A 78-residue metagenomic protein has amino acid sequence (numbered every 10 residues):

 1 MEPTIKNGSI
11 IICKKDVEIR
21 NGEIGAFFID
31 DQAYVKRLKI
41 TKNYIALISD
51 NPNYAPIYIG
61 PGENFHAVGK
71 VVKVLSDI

Functional and structural regions predicted by a protein language model:
M1-I78: Acidic/glycine-rich C-terminal interaction modules and beta/coil loop segments that lie outside canonical DNA-binding
